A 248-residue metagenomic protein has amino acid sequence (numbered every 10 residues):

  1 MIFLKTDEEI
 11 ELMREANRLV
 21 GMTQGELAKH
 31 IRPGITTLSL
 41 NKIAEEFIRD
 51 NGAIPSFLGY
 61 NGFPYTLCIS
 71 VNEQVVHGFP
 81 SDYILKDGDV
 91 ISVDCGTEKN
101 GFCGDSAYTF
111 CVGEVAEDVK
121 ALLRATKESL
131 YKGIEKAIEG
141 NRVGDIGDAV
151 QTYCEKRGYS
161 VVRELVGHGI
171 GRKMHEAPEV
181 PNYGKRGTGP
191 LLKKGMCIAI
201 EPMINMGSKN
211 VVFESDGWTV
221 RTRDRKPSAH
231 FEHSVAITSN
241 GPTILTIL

Functional and structural regions predicted by a protein language model:
M1-L248: Active-site neighborhoods and metal-handling regions in enzymes and metal-associated proteins
